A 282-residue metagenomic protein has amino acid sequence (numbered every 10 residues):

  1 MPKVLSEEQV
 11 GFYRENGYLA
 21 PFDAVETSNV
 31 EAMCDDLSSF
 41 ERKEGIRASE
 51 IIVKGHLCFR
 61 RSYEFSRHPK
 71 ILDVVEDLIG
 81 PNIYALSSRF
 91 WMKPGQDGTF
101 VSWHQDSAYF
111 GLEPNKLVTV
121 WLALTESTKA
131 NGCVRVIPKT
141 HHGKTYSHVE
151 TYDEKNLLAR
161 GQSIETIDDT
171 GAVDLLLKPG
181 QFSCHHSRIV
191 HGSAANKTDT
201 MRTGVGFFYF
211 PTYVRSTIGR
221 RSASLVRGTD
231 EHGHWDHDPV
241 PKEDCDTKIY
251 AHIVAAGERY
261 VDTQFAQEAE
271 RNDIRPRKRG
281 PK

Functional and structural regions predicted by a protein language model:
M1-L112, V149: Non-heme Fe(II)-dependent double-stranded beta-helix
F40, I189-K282: Non-heme Fe(II)/2-oxoglutarate
C58, L86, K116, A130-G132 (+2 more regions): Residues that flank catalytic or metal-binding motifs in active/ligand-binding sites
P81, G95-D97, N115, E126-K129 (+3 more regions): Short, charged/polar surface micro-motifs in flexible loops or helix N-caps
H104, G111-K129, L176, C184 (+1 more regions): Short, conserved beta-strand element in jelly-roll/cupin
Q105, L157-D168, M201, G219-V226: Short, surface-exposed loop/helix-turn segments at secondary-structure junctions that function as lids/hinges flanking
L112-P114, T166, K197-M201: A generic structural micro-feature
K129-A194: Double-stranded beta-helix
